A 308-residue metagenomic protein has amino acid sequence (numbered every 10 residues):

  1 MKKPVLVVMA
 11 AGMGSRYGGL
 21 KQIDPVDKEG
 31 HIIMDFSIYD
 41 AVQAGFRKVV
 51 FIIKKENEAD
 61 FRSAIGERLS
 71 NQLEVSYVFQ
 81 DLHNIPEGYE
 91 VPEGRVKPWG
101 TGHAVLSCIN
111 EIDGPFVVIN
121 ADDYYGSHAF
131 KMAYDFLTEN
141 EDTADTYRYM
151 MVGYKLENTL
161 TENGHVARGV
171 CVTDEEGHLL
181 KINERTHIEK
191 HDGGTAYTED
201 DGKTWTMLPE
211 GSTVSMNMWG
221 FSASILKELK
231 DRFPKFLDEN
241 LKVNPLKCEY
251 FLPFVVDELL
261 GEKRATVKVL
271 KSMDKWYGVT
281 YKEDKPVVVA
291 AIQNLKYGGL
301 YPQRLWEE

Functional and structural regions predicted by a protein language model:
M1-A11, K28-V118, Y125-M132, E139: Conserved N-terminal catalytic core of the sugar/cofactor nucleotidyltransferase
M13, D122-D123, L156: Active-site metal-binding loops of divalent metal-dependent hydrolases
I53, G220-F221, T280: A conserved hydrophobic position in a structured secondary element of the catalytic/binding core that shapes
D60-F61, E228, V255, V287: Phosphate- and divalent-cation-binding pockets in alpha/beta enzyme and binding domains that engage nucleotide-derived
E87-P98, G164-G169, E283-V287: Short, surface-exposed amphipathic charged segments that create phosphate/polyanion-binding patches used for binding
S127-M218, A223: Conserved core of the sugar-phosphate nucleotidyltransferase
K230-A265: A C-terminal functional module that forms or caps the active site or interfaces directly with catalytic machinery
D284-E308: Generic C-terminus detector
